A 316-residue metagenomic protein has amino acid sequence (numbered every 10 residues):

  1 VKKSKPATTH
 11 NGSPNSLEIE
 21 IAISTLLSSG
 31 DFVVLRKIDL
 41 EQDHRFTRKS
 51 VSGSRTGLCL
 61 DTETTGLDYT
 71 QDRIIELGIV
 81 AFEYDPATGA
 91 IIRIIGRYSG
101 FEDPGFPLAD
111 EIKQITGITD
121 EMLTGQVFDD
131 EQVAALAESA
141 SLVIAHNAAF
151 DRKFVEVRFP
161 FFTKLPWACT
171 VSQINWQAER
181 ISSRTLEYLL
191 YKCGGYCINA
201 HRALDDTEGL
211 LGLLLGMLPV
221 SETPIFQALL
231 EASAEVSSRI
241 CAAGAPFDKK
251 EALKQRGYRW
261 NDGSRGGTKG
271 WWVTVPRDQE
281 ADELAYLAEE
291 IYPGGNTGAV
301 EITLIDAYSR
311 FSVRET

Functional and structural regions predicted by a protein language model:
V1-K49, G216-T316: Acidic two-metal-ion nuclease catalytic site recognized across multiple nuclease folds, prominently DnaQ/RNase D-T
K3-L165, E179-A200, I291-A299, T303-L304: Conserved non-catalytic scaffold segment of RNase H-like nuclease domains
A149-D151, Q173, A245: Short, solvent-exposed loop/turn segments at secondary-structure junctions
R158, W176, K192, L213-V220: Active-site catalytic microenvironments for nucleophilic, acid-base chemistry
K164-I174: Short, acidic/small-residue loops that bind anionic groups at enzyme active sites
L204-L213: Acidic, divalent-metal-coordinating active-site segment for phosphoryl/phosphodiester hydrolysis, typified by short
